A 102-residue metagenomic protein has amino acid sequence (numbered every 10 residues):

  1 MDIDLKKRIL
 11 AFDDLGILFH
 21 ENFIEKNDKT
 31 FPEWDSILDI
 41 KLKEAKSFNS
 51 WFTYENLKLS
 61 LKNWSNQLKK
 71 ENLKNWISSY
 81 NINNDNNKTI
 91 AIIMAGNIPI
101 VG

Functional and structural regions predicted by a protein language model:
M1-K88: N-terminal Rossmann-like NAD(P)+-binding subdomain of aldehyde/semialdehyde dehydrogenases
N84-G102: Substrate-binding/gating loop at the entrance of the active-site cleft, primarily in PLP-dependent aminotransferase-like
